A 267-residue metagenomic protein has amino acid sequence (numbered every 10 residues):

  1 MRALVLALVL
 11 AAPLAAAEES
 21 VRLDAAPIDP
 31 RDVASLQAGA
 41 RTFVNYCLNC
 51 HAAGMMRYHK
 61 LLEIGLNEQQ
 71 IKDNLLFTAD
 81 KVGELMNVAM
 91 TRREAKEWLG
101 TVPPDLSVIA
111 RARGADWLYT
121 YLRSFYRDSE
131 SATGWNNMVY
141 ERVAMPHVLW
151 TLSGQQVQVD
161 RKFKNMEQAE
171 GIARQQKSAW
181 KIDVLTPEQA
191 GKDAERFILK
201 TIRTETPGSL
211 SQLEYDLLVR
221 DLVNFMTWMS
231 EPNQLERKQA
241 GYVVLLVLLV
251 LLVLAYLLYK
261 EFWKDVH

Functional and structural regions predicted by a protein language model:
R2-P13: Bacterial N-terminal signal peptides
A12, A16-R41, A52-E63, Q70-I71 (+1 more regions): Electrostatic cytochrome c docking/interface patches
A16, I182-T186, R196, W263 (+1 more regions): Long, low-complexity intrinsically disordered regions enriched in Ser/Thr, Asp/Glu, Pro/Gly
D32-S35, T42-F43, V102, G114 (+2 more regions): Stable alpha-helical elements in mature extracytoplasmic
F43-G54, L222: The canonical Cys-X-X-Cys-His
L66-M138, V143-Q176, D183, K200-Y215: Electron-transfer interface patches adjacent to heme c in soluble/periplasmic c-type cytochromes and di-/multiheme
R203-V243: Short, aromatic-rich amphipathic segments at membrane interfaces that lie adjacent to a transmembrane helix or signal
R237-H267: Juxtamembrane interface at the cytosolic side of transmembrane helices
